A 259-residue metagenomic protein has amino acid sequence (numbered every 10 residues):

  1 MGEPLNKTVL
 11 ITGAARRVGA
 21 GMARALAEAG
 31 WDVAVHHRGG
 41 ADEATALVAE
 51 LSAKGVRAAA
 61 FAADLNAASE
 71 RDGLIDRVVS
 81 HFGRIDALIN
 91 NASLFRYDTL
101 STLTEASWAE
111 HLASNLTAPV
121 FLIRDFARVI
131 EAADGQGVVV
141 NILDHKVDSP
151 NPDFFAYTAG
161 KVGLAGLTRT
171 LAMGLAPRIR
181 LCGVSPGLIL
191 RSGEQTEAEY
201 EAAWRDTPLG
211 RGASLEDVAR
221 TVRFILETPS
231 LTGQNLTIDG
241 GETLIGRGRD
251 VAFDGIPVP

Functional and structural regions predicted by a protein language model:
N6-T8, V56-R57, R84-I85, V129-L143 (+2 more regions): Active-site loop of short-chain dehydrogenase/reductase
A15-R17: Conserved glycine-rich cofactor-binding loop
L26, R84, A165, L175-I189 (+1 more regions): Conserved Rossmann-fold SDR core element
W31-A46: Conserved glycine-rich Rossmann-like NAD(P)H-binding loop of the short-chain dehydrogenase/reductase
T99-L100, S107-L112, A203: Substrate-binding pocket helix/loop in short-chain dehydrogenase/reductase
G135-A176, L188, E242: Catalytic loop of short-chain dehydrogenase/reductase
L215-I238, T243-L244: C-terminal substrate-recognition "lid" of short-chain dehydrogenase/reductases
